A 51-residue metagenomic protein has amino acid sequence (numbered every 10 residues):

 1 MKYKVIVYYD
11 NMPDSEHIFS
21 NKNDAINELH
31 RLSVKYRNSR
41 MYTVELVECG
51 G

Functional and structural regions predicted by a protein language model:
Y3-D10: A short beta-strand micro-motif
N11-D24, E45: A short, exposed loop/beta-hairpin motif centered on an aromatic-Gly-Thr core
D14, H30-G51: Short, mixed-charge low-complexity intrinsically disordered segments
A25-L29: Short amphipathic alpha-helices within nucleic acid-binding modules
